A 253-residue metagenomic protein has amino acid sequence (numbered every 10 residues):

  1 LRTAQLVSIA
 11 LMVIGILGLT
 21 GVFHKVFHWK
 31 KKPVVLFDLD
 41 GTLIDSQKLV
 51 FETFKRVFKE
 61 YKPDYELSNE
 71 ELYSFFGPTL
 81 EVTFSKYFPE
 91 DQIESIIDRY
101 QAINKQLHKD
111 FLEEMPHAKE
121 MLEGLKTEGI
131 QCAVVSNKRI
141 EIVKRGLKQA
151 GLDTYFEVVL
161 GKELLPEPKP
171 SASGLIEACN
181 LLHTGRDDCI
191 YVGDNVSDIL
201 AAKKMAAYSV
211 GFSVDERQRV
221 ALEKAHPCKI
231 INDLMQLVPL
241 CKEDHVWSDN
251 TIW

Functional and structural regions predicted by a protein language model:
L1-W29: A feature for loop-to-transmembrane-helix boundaries and adjacent hydrophobic helices in multi-pass integral membrane
W29-F37, W247-W253: Non-catalytic pre-domain segments flanking phosphatase-related domains
K32-K119, G124-E128: N-terminal helical cap/lid subdomain that shapes the substrate entry/recognition surface in HAD-like hydrolases
L36, L43, E114, C132-V135 (+4 more regions): Conserved SAM-binding loop
K59-Y61, T83-E90, F111, K119-A133 (+4 more regions): Substrate-recognition/cap helix-loop segment adjacent to the acidic, metal-dependent catalytic center of Asp-based
N137, S213-E216, L234: Short secondary-structure boundary segments
G151-V159, A221-C241: Structural recognition of alpha->loop->beta junctions
I190-K229: Acidic, Mg2+-coordinating phosphoryl-transfer loop and its flanking beta/alpha structural elements, shared across
